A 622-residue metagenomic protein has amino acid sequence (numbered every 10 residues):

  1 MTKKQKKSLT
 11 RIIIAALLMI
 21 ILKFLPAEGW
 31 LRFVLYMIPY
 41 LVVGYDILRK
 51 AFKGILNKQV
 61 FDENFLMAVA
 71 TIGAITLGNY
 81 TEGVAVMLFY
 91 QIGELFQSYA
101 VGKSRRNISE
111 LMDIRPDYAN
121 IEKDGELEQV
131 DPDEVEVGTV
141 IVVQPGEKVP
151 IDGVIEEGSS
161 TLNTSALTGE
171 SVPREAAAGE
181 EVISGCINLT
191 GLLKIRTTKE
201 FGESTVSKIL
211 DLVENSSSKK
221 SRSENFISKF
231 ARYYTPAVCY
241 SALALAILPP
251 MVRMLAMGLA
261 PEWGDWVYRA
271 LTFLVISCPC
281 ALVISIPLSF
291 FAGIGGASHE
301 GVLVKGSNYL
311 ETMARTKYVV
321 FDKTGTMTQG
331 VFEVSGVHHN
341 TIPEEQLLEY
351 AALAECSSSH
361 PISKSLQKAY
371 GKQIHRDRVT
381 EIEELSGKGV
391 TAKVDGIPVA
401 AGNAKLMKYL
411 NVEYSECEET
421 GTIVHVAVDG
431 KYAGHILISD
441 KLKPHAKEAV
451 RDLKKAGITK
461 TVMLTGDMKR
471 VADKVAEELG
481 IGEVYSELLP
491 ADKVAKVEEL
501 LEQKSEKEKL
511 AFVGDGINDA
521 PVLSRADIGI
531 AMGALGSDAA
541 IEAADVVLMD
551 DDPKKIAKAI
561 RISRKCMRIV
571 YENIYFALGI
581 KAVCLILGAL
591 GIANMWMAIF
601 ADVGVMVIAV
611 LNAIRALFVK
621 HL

Functional and structural regions predicted by a protein language model:
M1-I14, V34, Y45-A74, L210-A244 (+5 more regions): Soluble-to-membrane junctions at the N-terminal ends of transmembrane alpha-helices in multi-pass ion-transporting
T2-Y118, K220, K229, P236-A237 (+2 more regions): Transmembrane helix-loop-helix hairpins at the membrane interface
G29-M37, V60-A68, Y80-V86, F226 (+4 more regions): Membrane-water interface of transmembrane alpha-helices in multipass transporters/channels
E63-A68, L167, Y268, C278-A354 (+2 more regions): Conserved catalytic phosphorylation-site environment of P-type ATPases
M87-P145, A176, V304, I374 (+4 more regions): Juxtamembrane coupling segments of multi-pass membrane pumps/enzymes
E110-E203, N308-A351, K393: Conserved cytosolic catalytic loops of P-type ATPases
V334-K460, K469, I481-V497: P-type ATPase nucleotide-binding
G396, T422, V428-E572, I580: Conserved ATP-binding TGD loop and adjacent catalytic N/P-domain core of P-type ATPases
